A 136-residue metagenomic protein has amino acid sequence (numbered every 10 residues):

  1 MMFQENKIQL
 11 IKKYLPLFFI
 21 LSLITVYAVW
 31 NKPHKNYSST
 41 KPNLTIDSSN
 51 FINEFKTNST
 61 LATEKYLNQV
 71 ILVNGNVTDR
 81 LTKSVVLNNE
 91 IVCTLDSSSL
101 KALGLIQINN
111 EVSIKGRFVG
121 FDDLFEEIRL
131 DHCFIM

Functional and structural regions predicted by a protein language model:
F3-M136: OB-fold and OB-like single-stranded nucleic-acid-recognition modules and their adjacent interaction interfaces
